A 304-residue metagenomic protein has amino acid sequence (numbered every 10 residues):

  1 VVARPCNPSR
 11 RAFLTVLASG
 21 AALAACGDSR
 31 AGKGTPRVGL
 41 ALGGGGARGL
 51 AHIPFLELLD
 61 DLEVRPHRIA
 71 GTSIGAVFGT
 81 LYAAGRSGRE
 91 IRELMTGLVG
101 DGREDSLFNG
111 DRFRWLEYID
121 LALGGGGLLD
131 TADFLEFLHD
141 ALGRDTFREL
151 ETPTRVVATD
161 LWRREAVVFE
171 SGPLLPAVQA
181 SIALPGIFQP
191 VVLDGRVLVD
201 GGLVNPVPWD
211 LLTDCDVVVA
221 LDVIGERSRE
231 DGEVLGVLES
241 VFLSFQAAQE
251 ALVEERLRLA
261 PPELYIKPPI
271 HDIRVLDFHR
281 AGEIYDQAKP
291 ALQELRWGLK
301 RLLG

Functional and structural regions predicted by a protein language model:
V2-I69, T80-G304: Patatin-like phospholipase
G71, G75: Gly/Ala-rich beta-loop-alpha elbow adjacent to hydrolase catalytic centers
